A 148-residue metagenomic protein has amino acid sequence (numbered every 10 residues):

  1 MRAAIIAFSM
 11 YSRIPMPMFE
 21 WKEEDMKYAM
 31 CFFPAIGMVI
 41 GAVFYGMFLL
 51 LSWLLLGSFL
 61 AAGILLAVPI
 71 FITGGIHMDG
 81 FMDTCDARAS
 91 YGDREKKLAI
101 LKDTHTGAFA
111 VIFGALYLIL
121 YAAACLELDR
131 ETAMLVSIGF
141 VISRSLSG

Functional and structural regions predicted by a protein language model:
M1-G74, C85-K96, D103-G148: Hydrophobic alpha-helical transmembrane segments
H77-F81: Juxtamembrane/interfacial segments flanking transmembrane helices
